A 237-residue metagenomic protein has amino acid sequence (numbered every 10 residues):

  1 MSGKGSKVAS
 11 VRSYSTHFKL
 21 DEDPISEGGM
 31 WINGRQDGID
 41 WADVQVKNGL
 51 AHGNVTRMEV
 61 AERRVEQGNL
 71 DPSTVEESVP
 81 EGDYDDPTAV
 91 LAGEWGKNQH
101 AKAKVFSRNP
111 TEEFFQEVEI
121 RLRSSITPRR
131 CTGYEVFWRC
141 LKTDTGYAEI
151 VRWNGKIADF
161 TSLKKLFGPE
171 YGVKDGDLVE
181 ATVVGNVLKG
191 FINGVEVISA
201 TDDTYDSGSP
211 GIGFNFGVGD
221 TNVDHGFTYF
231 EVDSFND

Functional and structural regions predicted by a protein language model:
S2-D237: Extracellular glycan-recognition regions
